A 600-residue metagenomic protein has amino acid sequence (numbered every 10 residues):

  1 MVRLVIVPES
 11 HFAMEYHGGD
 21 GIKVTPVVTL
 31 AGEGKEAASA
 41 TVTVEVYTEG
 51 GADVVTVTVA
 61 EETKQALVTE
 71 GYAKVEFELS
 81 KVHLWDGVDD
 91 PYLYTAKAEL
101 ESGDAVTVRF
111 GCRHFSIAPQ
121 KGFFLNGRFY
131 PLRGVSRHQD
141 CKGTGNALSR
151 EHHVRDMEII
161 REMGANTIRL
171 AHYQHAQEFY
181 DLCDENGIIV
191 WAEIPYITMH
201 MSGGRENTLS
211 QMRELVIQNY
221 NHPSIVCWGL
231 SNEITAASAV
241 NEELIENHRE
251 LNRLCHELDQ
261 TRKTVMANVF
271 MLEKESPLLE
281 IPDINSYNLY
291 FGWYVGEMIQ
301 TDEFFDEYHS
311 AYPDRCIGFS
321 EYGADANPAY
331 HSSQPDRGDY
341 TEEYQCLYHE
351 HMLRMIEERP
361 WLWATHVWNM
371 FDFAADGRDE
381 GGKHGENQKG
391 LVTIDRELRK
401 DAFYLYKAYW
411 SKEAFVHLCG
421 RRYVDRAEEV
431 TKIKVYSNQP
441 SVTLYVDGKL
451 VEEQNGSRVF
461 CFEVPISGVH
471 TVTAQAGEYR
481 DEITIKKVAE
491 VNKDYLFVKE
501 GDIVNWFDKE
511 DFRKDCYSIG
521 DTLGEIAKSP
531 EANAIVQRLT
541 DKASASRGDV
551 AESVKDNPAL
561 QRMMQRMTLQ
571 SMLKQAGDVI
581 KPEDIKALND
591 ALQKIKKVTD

Functional and structural regions predicted by a protein language model:
M1-H172, G187-V190, Q211-E214, S224-C227 (+5 more regions): Secreted/periplasmic carbohydrate-active enzymes, especially glycoside hydrolases
R3-S10, S224-W228, E246-E257, V265 (+2 more regions): Substrate-binding clefts and catalytic carboxylate motifs of secreted carbohydrate-active enzymes
W85, S136-E151, M163-A171, E193-N207 (+4 more regions): The substrate-binding groove and active-site-proximal loops of carbohydrate-active enzymes, especially glycoside
I117-K121, H175-Y180, E206-Q218, N268-S276 (+2 more regions): Alpha-helical scaffolding within the catalytic cores of extracellular/periplasmic polymer-degrading hydrolases
H153-D156, R161, H175, F179 (+10 more regions): Stable alpha-helical elements in mature extracytoplasmic
M212-N241: Active-site groove signature of glycoside hydrolases
W506-K597: Compact, charge-rich alpha-helical regulatory domains located at protein termini
